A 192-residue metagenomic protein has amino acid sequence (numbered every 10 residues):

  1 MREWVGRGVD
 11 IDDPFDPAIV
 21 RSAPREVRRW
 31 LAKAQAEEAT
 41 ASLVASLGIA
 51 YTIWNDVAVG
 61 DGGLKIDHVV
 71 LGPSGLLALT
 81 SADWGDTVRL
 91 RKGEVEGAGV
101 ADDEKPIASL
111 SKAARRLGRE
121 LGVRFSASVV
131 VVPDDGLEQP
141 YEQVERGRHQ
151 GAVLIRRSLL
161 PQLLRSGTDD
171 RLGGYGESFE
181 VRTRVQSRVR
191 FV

Functional and structural regions predicted by a protein language model:
M1-G63, L90-R91, V95-V192: Surface-exposed interaction regions that form or flank ligand-binding interfaces
G63-K65, L76: Short, mixed charged/polar active-site loops that provide acid/base catalysis or chelate metal/phosphate cofactors
L71-R91: Active-site beta-strand-loop-beta-strand hairpin of nuclease catalytic cores that positions key catalytic residues
